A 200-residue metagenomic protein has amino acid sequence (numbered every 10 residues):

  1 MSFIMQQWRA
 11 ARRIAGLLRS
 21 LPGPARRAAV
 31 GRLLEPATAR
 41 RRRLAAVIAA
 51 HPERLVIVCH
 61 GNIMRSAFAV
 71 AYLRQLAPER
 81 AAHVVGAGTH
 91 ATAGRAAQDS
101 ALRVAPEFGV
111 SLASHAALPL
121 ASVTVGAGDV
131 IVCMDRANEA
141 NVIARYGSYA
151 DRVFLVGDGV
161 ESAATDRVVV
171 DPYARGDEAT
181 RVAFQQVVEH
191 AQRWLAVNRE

Functional and structural regions predicted by a protein language model:
S2-A45, A49, N141-E200: Phosphate-binding/catalytic loops
G31-A127, R199-E200: Conserved active-site segments centered on acidic
I57, C133-M134: Short beta-strand scaffold positions
A67, A140-N141: Alpha-helical elements of the RecA-like P-loop NTPase motor core of helicases
